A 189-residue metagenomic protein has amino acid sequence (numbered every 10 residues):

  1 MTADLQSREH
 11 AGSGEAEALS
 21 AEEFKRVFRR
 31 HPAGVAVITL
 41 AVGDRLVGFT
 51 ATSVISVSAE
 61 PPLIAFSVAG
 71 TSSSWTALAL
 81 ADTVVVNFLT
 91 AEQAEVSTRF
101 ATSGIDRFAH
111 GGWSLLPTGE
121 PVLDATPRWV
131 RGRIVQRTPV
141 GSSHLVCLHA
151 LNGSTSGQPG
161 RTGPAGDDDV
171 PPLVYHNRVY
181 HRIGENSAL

Functional and structural regions predicted by a protein language model:
T2-L189: Basic, polyanion-binding surface patches
